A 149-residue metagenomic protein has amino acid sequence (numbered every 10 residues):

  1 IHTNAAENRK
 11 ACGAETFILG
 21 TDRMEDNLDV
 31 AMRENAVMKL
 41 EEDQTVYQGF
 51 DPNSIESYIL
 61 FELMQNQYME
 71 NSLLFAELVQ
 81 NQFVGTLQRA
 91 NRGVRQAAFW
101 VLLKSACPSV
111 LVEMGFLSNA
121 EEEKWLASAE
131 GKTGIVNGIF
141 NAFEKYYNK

Functional and structural regions predicted by a protein language model:
I1-K149: Active-site-proximal helix/loop segments of hydrolytic enzymes
